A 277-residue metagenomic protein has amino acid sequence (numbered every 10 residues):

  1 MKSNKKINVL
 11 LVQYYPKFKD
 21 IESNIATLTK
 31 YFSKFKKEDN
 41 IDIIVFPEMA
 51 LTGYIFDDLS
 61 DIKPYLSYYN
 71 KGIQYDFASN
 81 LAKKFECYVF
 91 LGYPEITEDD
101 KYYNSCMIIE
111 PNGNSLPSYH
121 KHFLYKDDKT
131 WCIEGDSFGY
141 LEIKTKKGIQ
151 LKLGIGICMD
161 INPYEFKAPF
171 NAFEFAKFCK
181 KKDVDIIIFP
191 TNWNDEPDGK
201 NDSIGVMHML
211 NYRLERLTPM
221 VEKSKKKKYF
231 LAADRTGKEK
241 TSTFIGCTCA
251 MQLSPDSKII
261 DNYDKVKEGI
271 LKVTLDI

Functional and structural regions predicted by a protein language model:
M1-D39, I43: N-terminal glycine-/serine-/threonine-rich phosphate-binding loop
K2-S3, D99-D100, T145-Q150, T241 (+1 more regions): Short, solvent-exposed loop/turn segments that connect beta-strands within catalytic domains and beta-strand-rich
V9-L11, V45, F90, I155 (+1 more regions): Structural motif
Q13, E110, Q252-S254: Residue-level signal for short segments within beta-strands and strand-turn junctions of well-structured beta-sheet
Y14, M49, M159-I161, N192-W193 (+1 more regions): Active-site metal-binding loops of divalent metal-dependent hydrolases
I21, K30-P111, D127, W193-Y229: Cys-nucleophile CN-hydrolase/nitrilase-fold catalytic domain and related Cys-dependent amidase chemistry that acts on
G72-Y88, Y164-E268: CN hydrolase (nitrilase-like) catalytic-core segments centered on the catalytic cysteine and neighboring Lys/Glu
T97-K182, I186, P190, K200-N201 (+3 more regions): Active-site catalytic loop in hydrolytic enzyme cores
